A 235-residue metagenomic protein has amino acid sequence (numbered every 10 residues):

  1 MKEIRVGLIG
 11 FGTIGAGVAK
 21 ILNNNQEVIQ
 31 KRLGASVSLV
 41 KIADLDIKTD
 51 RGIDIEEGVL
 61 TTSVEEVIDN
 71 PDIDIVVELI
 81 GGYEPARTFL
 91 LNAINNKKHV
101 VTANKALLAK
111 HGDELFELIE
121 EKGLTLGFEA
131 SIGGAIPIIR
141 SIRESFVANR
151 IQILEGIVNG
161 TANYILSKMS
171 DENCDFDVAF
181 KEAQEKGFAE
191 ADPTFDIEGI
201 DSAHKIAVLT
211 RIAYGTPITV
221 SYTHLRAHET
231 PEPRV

Functional and structural regions predicted by a protein language model:
M1-N95: N-terminal glycine-/serine-/threonine-rich beta1-alpha1-beta2 phosphate-ribose binding loop of Rossmann-like
L45-I47, K105-A106, D113, S131-G133: Short, ordered loop/turn segments at secondary-structure junctions
I94-K110: ADP-ribose/adenylate-binding Rossmann-like module
K105-L126: Rossmann-fold NAD(P)-binding glycine/threonine-rich loop
G127-K186, I200-D201: Rossmann-like NAD(P)H-binding beta-loop-alpha module
I157-V158, Q184, F188-A213: Mid-domain beta-loop-alpha active-site segment that forms a flexible, acidic cofactor/metal-binding surface
T223-E232: Conserved small/polar residues in nucleotide/adenosyl-binding loops
